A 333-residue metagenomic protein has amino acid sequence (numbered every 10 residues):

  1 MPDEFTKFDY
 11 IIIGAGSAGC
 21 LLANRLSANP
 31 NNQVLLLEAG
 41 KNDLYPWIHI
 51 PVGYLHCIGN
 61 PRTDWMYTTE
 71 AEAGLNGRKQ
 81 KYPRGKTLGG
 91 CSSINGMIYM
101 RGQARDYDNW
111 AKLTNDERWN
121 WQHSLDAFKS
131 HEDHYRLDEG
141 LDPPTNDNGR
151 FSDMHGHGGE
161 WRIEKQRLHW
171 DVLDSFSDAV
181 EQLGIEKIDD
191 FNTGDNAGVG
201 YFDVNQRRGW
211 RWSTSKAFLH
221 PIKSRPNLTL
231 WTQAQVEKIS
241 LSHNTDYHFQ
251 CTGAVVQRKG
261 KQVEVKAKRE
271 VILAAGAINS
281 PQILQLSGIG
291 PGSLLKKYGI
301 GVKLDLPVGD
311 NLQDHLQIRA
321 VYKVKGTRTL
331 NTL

Functional and structural regions predicted by a protein language model:
M1-L333: N-terminal redox-cofactor-binding region of secreted/periplasmic oxidoreductases
